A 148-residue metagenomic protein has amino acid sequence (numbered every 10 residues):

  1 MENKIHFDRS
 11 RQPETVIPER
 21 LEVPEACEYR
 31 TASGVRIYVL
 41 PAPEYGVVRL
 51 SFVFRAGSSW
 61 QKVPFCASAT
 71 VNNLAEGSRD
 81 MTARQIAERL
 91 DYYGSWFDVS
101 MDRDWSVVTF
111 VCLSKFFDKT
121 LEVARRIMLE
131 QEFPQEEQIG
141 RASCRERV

Functional and structural regions predicted by a protein language model:
M1-E88, E122: His/Glu-rich zincin catalytic helix
E2-F7, A87-R145: Acidic/histidine-enriched segments that form metal/cofactor-coordinating and catalytic pocket/exosite environments
